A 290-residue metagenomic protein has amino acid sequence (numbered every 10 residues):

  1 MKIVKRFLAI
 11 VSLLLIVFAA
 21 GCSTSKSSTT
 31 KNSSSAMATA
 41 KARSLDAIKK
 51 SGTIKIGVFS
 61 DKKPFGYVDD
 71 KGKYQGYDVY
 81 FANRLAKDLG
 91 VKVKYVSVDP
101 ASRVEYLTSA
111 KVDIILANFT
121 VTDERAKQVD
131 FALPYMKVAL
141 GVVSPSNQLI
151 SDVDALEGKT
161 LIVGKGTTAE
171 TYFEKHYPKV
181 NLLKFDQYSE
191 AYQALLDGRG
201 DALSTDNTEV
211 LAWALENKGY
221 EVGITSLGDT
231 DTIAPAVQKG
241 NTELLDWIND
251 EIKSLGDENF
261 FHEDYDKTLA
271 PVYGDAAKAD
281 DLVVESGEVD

Functional and structural regions predicted by a protein language model:
F18-G21: C-terminal motif of bacterial Sec signal peptides marking the signal peptidase cleavage site
S23, S34, V79-D88, T167 (+1 more regions): Extended ligand-binding regions for polar small-molecule ligands
T24-S28, A38, T171-F185, V222-S226 (+1 more regions): Ligand-binding clefts/hinges and TM-proximal coupling segments of bilobed small-molecule sensing domains
K31-N118: Extracytoplasmic small-molecule ligand-binding "clamshell" domains of the periplasmic binding protein/Venus flytrap
A47, S144-L161: Flexible hinge/capping segments at coil-to-helix
K94-E105, Q148, K165-T168, L183-Q193 (+1 more regions): Short helix-initiation/N-cap motifs at beta->coil->alpha
E105, F119-K127, L196-D197, D201-T230: A ligand-binding cleft/hinge motif common to bilobed small-molecule-binding domains
M136-S144, L211-I252, P271-D290: Periplasmic-binding protein-like
